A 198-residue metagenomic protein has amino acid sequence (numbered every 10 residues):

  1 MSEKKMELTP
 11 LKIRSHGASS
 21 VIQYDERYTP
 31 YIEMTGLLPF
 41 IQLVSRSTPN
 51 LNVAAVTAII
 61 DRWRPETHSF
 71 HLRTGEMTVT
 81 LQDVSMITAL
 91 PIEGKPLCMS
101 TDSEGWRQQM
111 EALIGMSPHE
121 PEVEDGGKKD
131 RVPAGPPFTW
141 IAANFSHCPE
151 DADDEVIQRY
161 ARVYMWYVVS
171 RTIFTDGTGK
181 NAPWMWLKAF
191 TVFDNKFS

Functional and structural regions predicted by a protein language model:
M1-S198: N-terminal leader regions that mediate targeting or early regulatory function
